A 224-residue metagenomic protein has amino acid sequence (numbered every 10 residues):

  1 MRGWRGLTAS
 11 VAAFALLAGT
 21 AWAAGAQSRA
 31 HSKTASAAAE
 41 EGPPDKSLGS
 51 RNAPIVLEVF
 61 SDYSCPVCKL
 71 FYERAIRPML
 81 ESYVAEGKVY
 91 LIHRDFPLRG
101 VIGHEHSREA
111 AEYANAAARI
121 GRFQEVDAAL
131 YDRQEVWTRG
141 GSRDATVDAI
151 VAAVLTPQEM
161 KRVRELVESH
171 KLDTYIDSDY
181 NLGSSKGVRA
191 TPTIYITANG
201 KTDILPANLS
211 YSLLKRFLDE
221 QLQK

Functional and structural regions predicted by a protein language model:
G3-G6, Q27, I76, D148-K224: C-terminal cap of thioredoxin/glutaredoxin-like
S10-G19: Bacterial N-terminal signal peptides
A21-H31: Signal peptide processing junction and immediate N-terminal pro/mature segment of secreted/exported proteins
R29-E41: Basic/polar, acidic-poor N-terminal "presequence/leader" segments that form or can form short amphipathic helices
A38-I55: A short beta-strand-turn-helix
G49-N52, Y83-E86, S185-R189: Extracellular/periplasmic catalytic domains that process cell-envelope and extracellular macromolecules
A53, Y63-A152, Q221-K224: Structural alpha/beta surface segment adjacent to cysteine/selenocysteine redox centers across thiol/disulfide enzymes
E58-V59, Y90-H93, T193-Y195: Structural recognition of the beta-strand scaffold that forms the well-ordered cores of secreted hydrolase catalytic
